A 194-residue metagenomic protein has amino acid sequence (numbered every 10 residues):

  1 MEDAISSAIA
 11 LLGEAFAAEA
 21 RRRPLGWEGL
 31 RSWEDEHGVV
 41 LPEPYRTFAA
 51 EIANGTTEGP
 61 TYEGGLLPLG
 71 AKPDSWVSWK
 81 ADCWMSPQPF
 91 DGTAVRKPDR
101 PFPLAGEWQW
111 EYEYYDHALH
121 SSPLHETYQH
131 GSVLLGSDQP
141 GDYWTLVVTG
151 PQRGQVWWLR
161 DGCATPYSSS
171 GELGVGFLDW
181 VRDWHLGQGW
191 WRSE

Functional and structural regions predicted by a protein language model:
M1, A10, G131, W144-L146 (+4 more regions): Polar low-complexity intrinsically disordered regions
M1-S137, R192-S193: A surface-exposed partner-binding patch
E14, P68-A71, G106, V148 (+3 more regions): Generic detector of low-complexity/intrinsically disordered segments and short hydrophobic N-terminal stretches
Q139-G141: Glycine-centered tight beta-turn/hairpin loop motif at sheet-sheet or coil-to-beta transitions
Y143-G176: Segments surrounding the PLD/"HKD" phosphodiesterase catalytic module and close analogs
T165-E194: Long, compositionally biased interface segments
